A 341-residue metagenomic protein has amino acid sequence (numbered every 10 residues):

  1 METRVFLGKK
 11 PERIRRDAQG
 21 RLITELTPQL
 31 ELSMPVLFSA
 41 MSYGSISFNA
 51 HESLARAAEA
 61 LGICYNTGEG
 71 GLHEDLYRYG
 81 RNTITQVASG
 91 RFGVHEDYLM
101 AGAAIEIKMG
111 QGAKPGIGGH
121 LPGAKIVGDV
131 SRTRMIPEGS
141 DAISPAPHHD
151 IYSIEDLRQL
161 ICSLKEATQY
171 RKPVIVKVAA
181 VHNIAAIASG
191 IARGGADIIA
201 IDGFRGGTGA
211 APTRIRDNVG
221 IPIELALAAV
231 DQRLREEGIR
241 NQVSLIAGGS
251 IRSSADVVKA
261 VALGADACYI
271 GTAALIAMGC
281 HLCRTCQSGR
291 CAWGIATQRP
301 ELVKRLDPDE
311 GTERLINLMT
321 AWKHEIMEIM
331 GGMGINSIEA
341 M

Functional and structural regions predicted by a protein language model:
M1-D129, G331, A340-M341: Conserved, well-structured core domains of diverse proteins
L26-S33, T133-P137, G203-R205: Active-site-adjacent bridging/hinge elements
S42-A50, D97-L99, G118, P145-D156 (+6 more regions): Catalytic cores of large soluble enzymes that bind and process phosphate-bearing ligands
N66-G71, Y170-K177, R240, M333-M341: Flexible, glycine/charged-enriched surface loops at secondary-structure junctions
D75, T85, I143-V303: Glycine-rich phosphate/ribose-binding loops and adjacent secondary-structure elements that form binding surfaces
I105-Q159, E166, H182, T208: Active-site cores of enzymes that catalyze phosphoryl transfer or operate on phosphate-rich substrates
C268, G279-M341: Active-site or pore-adjacent capping/gating segments
